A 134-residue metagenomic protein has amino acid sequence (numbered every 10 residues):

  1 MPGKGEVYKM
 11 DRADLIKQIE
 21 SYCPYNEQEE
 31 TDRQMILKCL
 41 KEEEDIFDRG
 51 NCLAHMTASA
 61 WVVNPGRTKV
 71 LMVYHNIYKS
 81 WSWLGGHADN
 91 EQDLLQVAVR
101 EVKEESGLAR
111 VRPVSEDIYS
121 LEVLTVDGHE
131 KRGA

Functional and structural regions predicted by a protein language model:
M1-K9: Short, Lys/Arg-enriched N-terminal segments with co-localized hydrophobic residues within the first ~10-30 amino acids
A13-C23: Generic N-terminal amphipathic, Lys/Arg-enriched alpha-helix
S21-S59: Acidic, metal-coordinating catalytic segment for phosphate/diphosphate chemistry, firing primarily on the Nudix
E42-I46, M56, L94, L124-H129: Short acidic (Asp/Glu) patches
G66-V111, D117: Conserved Nudix-box catalytic region and its N-terminal flanking loop in Nudix hydrolases and closely related
G107-A134: Active-site segment of metal-dependent pyrophosphate-handling enzymes, primarily the Nudix hydrolase catalytic core
